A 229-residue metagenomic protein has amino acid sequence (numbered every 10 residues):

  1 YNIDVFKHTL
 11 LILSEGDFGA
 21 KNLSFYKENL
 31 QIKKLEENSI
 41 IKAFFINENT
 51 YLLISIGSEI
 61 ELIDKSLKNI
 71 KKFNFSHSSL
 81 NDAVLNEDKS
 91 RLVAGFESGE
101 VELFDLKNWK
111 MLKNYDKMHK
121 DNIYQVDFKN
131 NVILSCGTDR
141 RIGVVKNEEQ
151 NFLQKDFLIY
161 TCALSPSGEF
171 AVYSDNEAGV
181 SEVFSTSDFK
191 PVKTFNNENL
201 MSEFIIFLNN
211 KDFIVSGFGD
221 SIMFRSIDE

Functional and structural regions predicted by a protein language model:
I3, A43-F44, A83, V126 (+2 more regions): Hydrophobic core register within WD40 beta-propeller blades
V5-K7, I46-E48, E87-D88, F128-N130 (+2 more regions): Residue-level detector of Asp-centered blade-edge/turn motifs that repeat once per structural unit in beta-propeller
L10, Y51-L52, L92, I133 (+2 more regions): Hydrophobic beta-strand positions that form the internal "hydrophobic ladder" of WD40/Gbeta-like beta-propeller blades
D17-K21, G57-I60, N81, S98-E102 (+3 more regions): Short coil/turn segments within WD40 beta-propeller repeats
S24-K27, I63-D64, D105, K146 (+2 more regions): Structural recognition of the beta-propeller blade-terminating site
N29-L35, K68-N74, K110-D116, E148-Q154 (+1 more regions): A short beta-strand motif characteristic of beta-propeller blades
L35-I40, N74-L80, D116-I123, L153-T161 (+1 more regions): WD40/WD-repeat beta-propeller blade N-cap
M201-E229: Blade-level signature of beta-propeller repeat domains, shared across WD40, Kelch, NHL, RCC1 and BNR/Asp-box propellers
